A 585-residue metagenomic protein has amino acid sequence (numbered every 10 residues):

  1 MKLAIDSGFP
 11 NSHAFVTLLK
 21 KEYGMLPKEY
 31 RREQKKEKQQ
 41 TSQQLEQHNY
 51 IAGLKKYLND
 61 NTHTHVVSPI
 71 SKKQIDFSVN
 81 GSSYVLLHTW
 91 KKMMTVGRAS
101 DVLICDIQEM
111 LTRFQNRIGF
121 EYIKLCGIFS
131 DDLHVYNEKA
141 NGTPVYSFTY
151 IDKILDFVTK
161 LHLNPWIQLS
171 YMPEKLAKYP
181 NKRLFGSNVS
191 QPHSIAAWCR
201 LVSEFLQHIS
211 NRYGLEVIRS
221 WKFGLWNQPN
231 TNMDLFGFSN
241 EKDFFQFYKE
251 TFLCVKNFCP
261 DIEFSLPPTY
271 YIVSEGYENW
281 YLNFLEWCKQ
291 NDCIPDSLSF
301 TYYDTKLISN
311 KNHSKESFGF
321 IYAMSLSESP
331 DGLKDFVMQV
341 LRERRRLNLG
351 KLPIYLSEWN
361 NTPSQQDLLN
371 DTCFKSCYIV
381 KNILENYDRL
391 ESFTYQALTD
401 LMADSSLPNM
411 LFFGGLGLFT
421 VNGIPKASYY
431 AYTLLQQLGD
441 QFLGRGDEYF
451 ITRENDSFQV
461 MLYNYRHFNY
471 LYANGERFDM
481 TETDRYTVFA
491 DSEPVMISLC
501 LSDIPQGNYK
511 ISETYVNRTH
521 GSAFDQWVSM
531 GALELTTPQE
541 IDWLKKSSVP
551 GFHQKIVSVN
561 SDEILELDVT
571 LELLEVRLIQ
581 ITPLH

Functional and structural regions predicted by a protein language model:
M1-E33, G53, L58-D60: Sequence-specific DNA-binding recognition helix
S12, G97-E109, T143-F148, L176 (+6 more regions): Acidic-and-aromatic substrate-binding clefts and catalytic sites of carbohydrate-active enzymes
A14, E33-Q168, K175, Y179 (+7 more regions): Non-catalytic accessory regions flanking glycosidase/transglycosidase catalytic cores in CAZymes
T95-A99, I128, S170-M172, W226-Q228 (+4 more regions): Active-site beta-loop-alpha junctions enriched in small/polar residues
D131-V135, E174-K182, T231-D234, T305-E316 (+3 more regions): Short acidic/His/Gly/Ser-rich catalytic and metal-binding motifs that mark active-site loops of diverse hydrolases
K175-L176, P180, F223-T231, S274 (+1 more regions): Active-site-proximal loop/short-helix segments that contain or immediately flank catalytic acid/base residue(s)
E241-E385, R389, L411: Noncatalytic carbohydrate-binding groove/subsite architecture in carbohydrate-active enzymes
F413-L418: Short beta-alpha connecting loops at secondary-structure transitions that line or flank enzyme active sites
